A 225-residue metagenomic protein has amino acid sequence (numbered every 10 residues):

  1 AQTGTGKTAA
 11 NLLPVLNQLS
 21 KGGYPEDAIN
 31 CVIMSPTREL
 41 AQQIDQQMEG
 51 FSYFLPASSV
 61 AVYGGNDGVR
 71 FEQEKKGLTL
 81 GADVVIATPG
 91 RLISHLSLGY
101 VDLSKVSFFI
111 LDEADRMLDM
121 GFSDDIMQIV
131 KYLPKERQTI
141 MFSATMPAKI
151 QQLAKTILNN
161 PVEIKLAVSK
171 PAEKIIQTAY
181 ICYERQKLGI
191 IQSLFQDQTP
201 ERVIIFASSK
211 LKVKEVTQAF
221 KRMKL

Functional and structural regions predicted by a protein language model:
A1-L225: Conserved helicase RecA-like core
